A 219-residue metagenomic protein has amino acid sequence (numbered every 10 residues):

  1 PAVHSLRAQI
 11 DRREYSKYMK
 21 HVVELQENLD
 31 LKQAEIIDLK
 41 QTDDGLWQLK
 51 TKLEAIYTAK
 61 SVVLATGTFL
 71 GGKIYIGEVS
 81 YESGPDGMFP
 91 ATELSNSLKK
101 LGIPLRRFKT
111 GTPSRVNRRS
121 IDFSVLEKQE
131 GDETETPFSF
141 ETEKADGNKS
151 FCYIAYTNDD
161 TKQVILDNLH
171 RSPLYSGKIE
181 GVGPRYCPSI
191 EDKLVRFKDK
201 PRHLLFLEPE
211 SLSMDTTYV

Functional and structural regions predicted by a protein language model:
P1-Q41, L53, A65-E82, F89-S95 (+1 more regions): Conserved N-terminal/central alpha/beta ligand/cofactor-binding core
L29-D30, S61-V62, L204-L205: Structural motif
D43-Q48: Short, hydrophobic/aromatic-rich segments at coil-to-beta transitions
K50-S61: Core beta-strand elements of the Rossmann-like FAD/NAD(P) dinucleotide-binding domain in flavoenzyme oxidoreductases
A59-S61, A65-L70, P209-S211: Glycine-/small-residue-rich beta->alpha transition segments that form the dinucleotide
G111-E127, S189-K200, L204-L205, S211: Terminal amphipathic helices with adjacent charged low-complexity linkers/tails
T136-I179, P201-V219: Conserved FAD/dinucleotide-binding core of flavoprotein oxidoreductases
G177-S189: Amphipathic alpha-helical blocks
